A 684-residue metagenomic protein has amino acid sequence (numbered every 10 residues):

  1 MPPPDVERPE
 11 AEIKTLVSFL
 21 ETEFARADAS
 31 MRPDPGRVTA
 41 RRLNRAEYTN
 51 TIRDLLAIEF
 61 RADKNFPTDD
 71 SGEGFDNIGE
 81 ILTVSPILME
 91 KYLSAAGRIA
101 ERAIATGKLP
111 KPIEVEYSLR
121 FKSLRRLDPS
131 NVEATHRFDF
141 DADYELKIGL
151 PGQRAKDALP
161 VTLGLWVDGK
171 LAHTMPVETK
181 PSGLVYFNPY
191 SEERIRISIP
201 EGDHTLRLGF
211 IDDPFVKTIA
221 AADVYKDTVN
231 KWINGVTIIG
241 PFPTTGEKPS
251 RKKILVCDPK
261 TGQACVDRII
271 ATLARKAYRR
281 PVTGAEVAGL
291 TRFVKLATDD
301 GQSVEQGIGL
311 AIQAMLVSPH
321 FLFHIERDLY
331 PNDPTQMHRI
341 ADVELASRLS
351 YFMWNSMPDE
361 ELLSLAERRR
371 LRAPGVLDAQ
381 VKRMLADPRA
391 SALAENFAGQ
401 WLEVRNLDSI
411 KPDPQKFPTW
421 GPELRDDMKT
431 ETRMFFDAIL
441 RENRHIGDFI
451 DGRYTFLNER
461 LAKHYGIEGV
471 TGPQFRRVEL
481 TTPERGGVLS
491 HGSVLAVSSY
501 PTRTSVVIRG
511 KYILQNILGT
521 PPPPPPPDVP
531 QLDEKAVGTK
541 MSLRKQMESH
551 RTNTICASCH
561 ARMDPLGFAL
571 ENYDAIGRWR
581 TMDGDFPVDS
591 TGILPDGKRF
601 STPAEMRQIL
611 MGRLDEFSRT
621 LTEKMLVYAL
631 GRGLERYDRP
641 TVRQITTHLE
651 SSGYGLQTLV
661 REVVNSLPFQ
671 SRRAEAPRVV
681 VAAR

Functional and structural regions predicted by a protein language model:
M1, D5, I199-P200, L206-R207 (+8 more regions): Sequence context surrounding c-type heme c attachment/ligation sites in exported
M1-E116, K122, G209-K260, I270 (+15 more regions): Aromatic- and Gly/Pro-enriched helix-to-coil junctions and flexible linker segments
R120-F140, P189-I195: Short beta-strands within extracellular/lumenal beta-sheet-rich domains
F138-K147, D203: Extended extracellular/luminal ectodomain segments enriched in beta-structured repeat modules
A142-Y144, L159-L163, N234: Short beta-strand/loop motifs in extracellular/secreted proteins, especially within beta-sandwich accessory domains
P151-Q153, A158-Y225: Beta-strand-rich ligand-recognition modules
I308-L329, R348, N396-Q400, R405 (+3 more regions): Helix-rich, typically C-terminal accessory recognition domains appended to large enzymatic cores
G375-Y512, P523: A cross-family structural signal marking well-folded subdomains
